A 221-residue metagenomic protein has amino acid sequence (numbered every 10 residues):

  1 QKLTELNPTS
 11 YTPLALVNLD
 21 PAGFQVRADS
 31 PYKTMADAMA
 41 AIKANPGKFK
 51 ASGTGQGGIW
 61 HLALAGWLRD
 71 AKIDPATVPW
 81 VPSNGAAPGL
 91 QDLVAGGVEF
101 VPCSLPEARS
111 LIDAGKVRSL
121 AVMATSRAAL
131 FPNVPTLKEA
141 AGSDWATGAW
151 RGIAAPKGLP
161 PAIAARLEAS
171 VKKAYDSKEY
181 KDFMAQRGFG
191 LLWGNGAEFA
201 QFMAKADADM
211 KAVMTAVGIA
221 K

Functional and structural regions predicted by a protein language model:
Q1-R151: Conserved hydrophobic/amphipathic secondary-structure segments that form or flank ligand- or partner-binding grooves
S30, S143, L159, D176-E179: Alpha-helical structural elements of signaling/regulatory helical domains
K33, P88, P132, G158-I163 (+2 more regions): Residue-level signal for the nucleotide or nucleotide-sugar donor/cofactor binding architecture
G58-I59, I153, K157-G158, A174: PG/GG-rich flexible active-site loop of Rossmann-like NAD(P)H-dependent oxidoreductases, especially the SDR superfamily
W145-K157, A162-R166: Small-residue transmembrane helix packing/gating motifs
P161-K221: An extracytoplasmic/periplasmic, membrane-proximal ligand-sensing/linker region
